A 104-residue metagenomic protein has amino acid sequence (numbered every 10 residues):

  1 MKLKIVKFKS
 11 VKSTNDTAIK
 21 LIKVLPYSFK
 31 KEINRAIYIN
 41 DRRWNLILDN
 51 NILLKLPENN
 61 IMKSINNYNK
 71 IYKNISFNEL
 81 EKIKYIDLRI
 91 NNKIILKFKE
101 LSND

Functional and structural regions predicted by a protein language model:
M1-D104: Charged, solvent-exposed interaction patches on well-folded alpha/beta domains that mediate macromolecular contacts
